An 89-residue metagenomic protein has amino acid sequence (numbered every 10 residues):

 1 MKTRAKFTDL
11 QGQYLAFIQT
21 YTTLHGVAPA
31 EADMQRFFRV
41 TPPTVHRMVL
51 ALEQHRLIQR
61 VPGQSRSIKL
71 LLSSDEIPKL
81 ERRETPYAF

Functional and structural regions predicted by a protein language model:
R4-Q11, A30, V61-E84: Short, cationic-aromatic polyanion-contact patches
T20-G26: Short helix-capping/hinge SLiMs at alpha-helix to coil transitions
A28-F38: A short alpha-helical element within helix-turn-helix/winged-helix DNA-binding domains across DNA-binding proteins
T41: Helix-turn-helix DNA-binding motif, specifically the short coil turn and the N-cap/start of the second
V49-L50: Short, hydrophobic-biased segments on the C-terminal half of alpha helices that form "recognition helices"
R56: Glycine-centered, phosphate/nucleic-acid-interacting loop/turn motifs that mediate DNA/RNA or nucleotide
